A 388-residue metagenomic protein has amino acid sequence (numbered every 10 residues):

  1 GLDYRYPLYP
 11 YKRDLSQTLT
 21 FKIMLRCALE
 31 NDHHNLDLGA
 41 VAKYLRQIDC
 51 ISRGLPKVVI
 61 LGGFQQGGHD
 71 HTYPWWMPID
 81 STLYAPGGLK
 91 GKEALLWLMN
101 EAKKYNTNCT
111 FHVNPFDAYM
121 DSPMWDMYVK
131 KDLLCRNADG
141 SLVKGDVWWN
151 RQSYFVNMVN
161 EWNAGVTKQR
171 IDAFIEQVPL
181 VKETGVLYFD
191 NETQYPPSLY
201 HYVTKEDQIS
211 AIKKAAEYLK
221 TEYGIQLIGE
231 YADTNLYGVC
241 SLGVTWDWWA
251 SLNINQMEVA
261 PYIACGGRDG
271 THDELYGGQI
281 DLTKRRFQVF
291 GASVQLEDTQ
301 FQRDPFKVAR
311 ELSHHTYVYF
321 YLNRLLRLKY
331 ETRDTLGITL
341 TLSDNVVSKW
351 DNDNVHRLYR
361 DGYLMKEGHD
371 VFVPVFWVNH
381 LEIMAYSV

Functional and structural regions predicted by a protein language model:
G1, Y11-L38, P115, D132-L133 (+3 more regions): Active-site-proximal substrate-binding groove within the catalytic cores of carbohydrate-active enzymes
G1-N108, F116, P123-W125, H356 (+3 more regions): Conserved structural scaffold segments of CAZyme catalytic domains across common CAZy folds
I48, A102, D190, K349-W350: Short low-polarity hydrophobic stretches
K57-G62, C109-H112, L187-F189, L227-G229: Hydrophobic faces of well-ordered beta-strands that scaffold small-molecule active sites in alpha/beta enzyme cores
G62-H69, Y105, D117-D139, W149-N150 (+1 more regions): Metal-dependent polysaccharide deacetylase catalytic core of the NodB/CE4 family, i.e., the active-site-bearing domain
G68-M77, M120-W125, P197-Y202, Y237-G243: A short acidic (Asp/Glu
